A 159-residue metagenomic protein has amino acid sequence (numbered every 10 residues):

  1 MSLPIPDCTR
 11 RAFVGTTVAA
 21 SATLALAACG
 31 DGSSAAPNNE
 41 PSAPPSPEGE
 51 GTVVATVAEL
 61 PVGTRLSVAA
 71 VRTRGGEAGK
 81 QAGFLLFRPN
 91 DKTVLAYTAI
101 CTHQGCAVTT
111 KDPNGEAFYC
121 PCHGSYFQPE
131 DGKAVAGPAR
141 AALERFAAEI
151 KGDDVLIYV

Functional and structural regions predicted by a protein language model:
M1-L24: N-terminal secretory signal peptides and thylakoid transit peptides that target proteins across membranes
A27-A28: C-terminal motif of bacterial Sec signal peptides marking the signal peptidase cleavage site
D31: Short, conserved catalytic or interaction motifs in soluble domains
A35-K111, Q128, E144-V159: N-terminal pre-ligand scaffold of iron-sulfur
G115-C122, A134-L143: Short cysteine/histidine-rich metal-coordination sites, predominantly Zn2+-binding motifs
H123-F127: Detector for the c-type heme attachment site
D131: Short, flexible helix/strand-to-coil boundary loops that buttress conserved ligand/catalytic motifs in alpha/beta
